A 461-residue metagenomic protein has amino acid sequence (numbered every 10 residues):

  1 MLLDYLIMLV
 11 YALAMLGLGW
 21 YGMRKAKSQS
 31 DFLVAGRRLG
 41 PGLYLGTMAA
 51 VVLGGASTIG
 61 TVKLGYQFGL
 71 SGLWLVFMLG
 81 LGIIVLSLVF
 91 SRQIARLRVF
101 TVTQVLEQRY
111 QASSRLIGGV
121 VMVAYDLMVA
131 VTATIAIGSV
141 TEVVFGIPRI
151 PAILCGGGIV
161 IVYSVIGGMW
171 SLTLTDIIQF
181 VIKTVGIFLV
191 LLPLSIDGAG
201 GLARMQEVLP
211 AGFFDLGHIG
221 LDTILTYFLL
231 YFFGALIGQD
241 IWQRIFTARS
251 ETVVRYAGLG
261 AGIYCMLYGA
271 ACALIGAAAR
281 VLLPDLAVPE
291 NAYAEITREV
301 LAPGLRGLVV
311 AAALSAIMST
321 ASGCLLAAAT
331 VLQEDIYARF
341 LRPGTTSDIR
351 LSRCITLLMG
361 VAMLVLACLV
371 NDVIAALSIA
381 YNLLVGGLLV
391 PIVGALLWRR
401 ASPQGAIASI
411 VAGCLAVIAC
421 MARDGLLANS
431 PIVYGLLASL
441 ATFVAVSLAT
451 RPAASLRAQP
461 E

Functional and structural regions predicted by a protein language model:
M1-E461: Membrane-embedded helix-loop-helix hairpins and adjacent transmembrane boundary segments in multi-pass transporters
